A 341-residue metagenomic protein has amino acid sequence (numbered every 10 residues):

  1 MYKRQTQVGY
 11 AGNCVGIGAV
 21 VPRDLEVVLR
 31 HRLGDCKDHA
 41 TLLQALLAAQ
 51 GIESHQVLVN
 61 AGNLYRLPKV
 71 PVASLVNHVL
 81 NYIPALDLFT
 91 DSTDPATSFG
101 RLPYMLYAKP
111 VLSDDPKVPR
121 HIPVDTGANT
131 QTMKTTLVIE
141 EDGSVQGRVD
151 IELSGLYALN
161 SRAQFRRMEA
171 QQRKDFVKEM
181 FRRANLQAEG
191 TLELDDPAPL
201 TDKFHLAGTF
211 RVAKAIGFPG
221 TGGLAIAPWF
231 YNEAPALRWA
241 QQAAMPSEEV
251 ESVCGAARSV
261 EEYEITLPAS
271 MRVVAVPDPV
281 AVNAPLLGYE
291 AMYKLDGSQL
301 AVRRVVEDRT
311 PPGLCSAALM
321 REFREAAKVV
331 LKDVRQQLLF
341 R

Functional and structural regions predicted by a protein language model:
K3-R341: A sensor for short, sequence-defined functional sites
